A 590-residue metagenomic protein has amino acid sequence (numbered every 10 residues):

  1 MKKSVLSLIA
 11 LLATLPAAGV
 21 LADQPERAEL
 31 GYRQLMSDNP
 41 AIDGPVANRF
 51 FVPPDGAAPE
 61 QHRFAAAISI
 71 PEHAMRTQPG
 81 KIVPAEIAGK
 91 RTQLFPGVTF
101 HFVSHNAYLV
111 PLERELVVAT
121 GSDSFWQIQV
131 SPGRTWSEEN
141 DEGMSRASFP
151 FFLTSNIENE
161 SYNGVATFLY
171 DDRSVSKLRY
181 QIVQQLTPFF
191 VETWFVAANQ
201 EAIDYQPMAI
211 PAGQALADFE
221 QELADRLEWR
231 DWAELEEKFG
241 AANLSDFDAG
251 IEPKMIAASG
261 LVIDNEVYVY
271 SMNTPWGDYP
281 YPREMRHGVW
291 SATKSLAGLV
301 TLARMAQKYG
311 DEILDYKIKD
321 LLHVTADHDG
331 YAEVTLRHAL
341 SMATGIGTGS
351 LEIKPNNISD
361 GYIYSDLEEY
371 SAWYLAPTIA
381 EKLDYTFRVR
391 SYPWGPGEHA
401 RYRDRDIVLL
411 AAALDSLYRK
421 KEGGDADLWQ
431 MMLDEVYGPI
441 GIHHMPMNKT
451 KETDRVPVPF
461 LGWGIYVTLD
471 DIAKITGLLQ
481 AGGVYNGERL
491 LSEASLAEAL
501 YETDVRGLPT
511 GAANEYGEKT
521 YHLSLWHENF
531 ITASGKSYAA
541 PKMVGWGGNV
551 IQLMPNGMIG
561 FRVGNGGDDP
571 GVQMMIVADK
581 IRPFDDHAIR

Functional and structural regions predicted by a protein language model:
D23-S174, R179: Long, solvent-exposed N-terminal ectodomains/accessory regions that are displayed to the extracellular/lumenal milieu
E26-G56, Q61-A65, Q307-G347, R388-P396 (+1 more regions): Active-site helix/loop module of the DD-peptidase/beta-lactamase fold, centered on the serine-lysine SxxK catalytic
L169, E236-Y281, G557-F561: A short, well-structured edge-of-sheet supersecondary motif
L235-S259, H328-I442, D470-A473, G477-A481: Active-site-adjacent helix/loop patches that line small-molecule binding or acyl-intermediate pockets
G288-I313, A339, L410-L414, I472-I475 (+1 more regions): Active-site SXXK
L299, R405-S416, W463-V484, G548-N565: Active-site-proximal alpha-helical segments within enzyme catalytic domains
Q430-R506: Active-site-proximal binding-pocket segments
I442-T450, Y501-G567: Active-site Gly/Thr loop motif
